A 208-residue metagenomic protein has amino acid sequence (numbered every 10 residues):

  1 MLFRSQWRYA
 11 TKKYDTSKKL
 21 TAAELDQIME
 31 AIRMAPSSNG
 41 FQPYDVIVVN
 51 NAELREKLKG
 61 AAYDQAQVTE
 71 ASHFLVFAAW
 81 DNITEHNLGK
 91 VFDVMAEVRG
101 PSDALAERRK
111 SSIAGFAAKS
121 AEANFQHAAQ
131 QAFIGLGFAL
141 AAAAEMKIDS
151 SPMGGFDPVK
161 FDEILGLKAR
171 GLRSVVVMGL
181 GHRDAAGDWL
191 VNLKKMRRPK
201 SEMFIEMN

Functional and structural regions predicted by a protein language model:
M1-N208: Acidic, surface-exposed loops and disordered segments
